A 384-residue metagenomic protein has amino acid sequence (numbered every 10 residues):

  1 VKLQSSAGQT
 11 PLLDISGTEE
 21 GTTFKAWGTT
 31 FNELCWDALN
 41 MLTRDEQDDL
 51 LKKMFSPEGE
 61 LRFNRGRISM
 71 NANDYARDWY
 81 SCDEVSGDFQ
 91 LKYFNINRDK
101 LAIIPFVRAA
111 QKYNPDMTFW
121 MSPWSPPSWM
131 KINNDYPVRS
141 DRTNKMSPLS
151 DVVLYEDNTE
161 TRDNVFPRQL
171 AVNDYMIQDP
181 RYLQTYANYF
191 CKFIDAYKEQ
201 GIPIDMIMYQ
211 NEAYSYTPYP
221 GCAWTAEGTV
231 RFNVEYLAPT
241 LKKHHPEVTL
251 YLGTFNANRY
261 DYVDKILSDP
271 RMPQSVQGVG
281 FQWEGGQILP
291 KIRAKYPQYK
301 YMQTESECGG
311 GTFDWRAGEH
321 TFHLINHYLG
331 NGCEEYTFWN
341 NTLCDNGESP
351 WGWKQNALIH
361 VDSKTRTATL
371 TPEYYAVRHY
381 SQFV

Functional and structural regions predicted by a protein language model:
K2-I204, E235: N-terminal catalytic cores of secreted or lumenal carbohydrate-active enzymes
E19-F24, G59-L61, K112-N114, H244-H245 (+5 more regions): Extracellular/periplasmic catalytic domains that process cell-envelope and extracellular macromolecules
T29, R62, F119, I207 (+4 more regions): Conserved, mostly hydrophobic/aromatic
N32-D37, A72-Y75, W124-W129, N211-Y216 (+5 more regions): Solvent-exposed loop/turn segments at secondary-structure junctions within structured extracellular/periplasmic domains
K53-P57, S69, A109-Y113, K192-A196 (+8 more regions): Structured segments of extracytoplasmic/periplasmic soluble domains in secreted or envelope-associated proteins
S81-S86, N134-S140, C222-T225, I266-L267 (+2 more regions): Short secondary-structure boundary/capping segments
Y182-T312, E319: Active-site neighborhood of glycoside hydrolase catalytic domains
Q303-Q382: Aromatic/acidic polysaccharide-binding cleft in carbohydrate-active enzymes
